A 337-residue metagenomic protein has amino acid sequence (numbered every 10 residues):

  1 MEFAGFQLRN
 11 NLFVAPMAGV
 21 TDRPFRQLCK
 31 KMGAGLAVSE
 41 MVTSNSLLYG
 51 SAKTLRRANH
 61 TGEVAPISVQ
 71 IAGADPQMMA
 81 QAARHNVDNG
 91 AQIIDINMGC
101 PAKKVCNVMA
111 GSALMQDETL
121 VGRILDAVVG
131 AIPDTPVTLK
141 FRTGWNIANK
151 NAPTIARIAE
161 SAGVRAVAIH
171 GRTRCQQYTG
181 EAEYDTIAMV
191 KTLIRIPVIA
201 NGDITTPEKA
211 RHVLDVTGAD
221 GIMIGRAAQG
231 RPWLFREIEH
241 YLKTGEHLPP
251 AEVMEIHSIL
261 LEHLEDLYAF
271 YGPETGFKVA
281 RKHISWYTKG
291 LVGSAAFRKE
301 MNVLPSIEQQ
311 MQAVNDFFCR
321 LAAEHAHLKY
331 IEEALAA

Functional and structural regions predicted by a protein language model:
M1-A337: Flavin-dependent oxidoreductase catalytic cores
